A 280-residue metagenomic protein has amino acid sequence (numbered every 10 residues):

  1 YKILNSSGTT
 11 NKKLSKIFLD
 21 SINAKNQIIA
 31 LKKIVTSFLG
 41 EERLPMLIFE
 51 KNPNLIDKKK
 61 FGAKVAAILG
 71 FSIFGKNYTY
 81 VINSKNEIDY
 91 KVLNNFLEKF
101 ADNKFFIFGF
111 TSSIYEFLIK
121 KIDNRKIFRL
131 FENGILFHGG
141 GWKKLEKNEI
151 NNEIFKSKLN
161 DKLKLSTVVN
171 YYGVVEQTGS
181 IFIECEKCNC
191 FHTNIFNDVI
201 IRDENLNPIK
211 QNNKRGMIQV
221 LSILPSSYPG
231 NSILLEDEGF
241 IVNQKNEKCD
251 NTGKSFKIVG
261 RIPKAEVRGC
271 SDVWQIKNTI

Functional and structural regions predicted by a protein language model:
K2, I17-K25, F61-K64, I122: "Short basic amphipathic alpha-helical interaction patches in structured regions
I3, K32, K156: Generic structural marker for isolated residues within well-ordered, non-membrane alpha-helices of soluble domains
I3-I17: Conserved adenylation A10 loop of the ANL superfamily
K12, P53, G141-K144: A short, flexible beta-alpha/helix-coil linker loop
F18-L39: Conserved structural elements of the adenylate-forming
I34-L69: Conserved AMP-binding loop of ANL adenylate-forming enzymes
K58-K59, I68-I280: Active-site glycine/GP-rich loop and adjacent strand/helix microenvironment that borders small-molecule binding pockets
